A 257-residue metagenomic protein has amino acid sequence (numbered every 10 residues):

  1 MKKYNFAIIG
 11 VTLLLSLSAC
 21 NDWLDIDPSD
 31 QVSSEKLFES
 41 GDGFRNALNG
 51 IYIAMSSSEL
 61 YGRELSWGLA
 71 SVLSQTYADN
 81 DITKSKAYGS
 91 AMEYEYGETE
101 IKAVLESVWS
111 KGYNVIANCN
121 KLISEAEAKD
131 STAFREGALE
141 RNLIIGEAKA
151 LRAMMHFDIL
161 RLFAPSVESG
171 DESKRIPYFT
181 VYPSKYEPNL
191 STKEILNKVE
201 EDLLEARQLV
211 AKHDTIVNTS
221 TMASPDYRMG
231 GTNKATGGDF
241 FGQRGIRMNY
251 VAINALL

Functional and structural regions predicted by a protein language model:
M1-A7: Bacterial N-terminal signal peptides that target proteins for export
Y4, C20-S71: Membrane-proximal, proline-rich intrinsically disordered regions
L14-L17: Bacterial Sec-type N-terminal signal peptides, specifically the leucine/valine-rich hydrophobic h-region
N21, L204, V251, L256-L257: Aromatic-residue-lined binding/catalytic grooves and analogous aromatic/hydrophobic interfacial grooves in multimeric
R45, K86-F163, S184-E194, L204 (+2 more regions): Conserved, well-structured interaction surfaces
P165-F179, M222-P225: Short, flexible, mixed-charge acidic loops at enzyme active sites
V217-Q243: Surface-exposed intrinsically disordered loops and tails
